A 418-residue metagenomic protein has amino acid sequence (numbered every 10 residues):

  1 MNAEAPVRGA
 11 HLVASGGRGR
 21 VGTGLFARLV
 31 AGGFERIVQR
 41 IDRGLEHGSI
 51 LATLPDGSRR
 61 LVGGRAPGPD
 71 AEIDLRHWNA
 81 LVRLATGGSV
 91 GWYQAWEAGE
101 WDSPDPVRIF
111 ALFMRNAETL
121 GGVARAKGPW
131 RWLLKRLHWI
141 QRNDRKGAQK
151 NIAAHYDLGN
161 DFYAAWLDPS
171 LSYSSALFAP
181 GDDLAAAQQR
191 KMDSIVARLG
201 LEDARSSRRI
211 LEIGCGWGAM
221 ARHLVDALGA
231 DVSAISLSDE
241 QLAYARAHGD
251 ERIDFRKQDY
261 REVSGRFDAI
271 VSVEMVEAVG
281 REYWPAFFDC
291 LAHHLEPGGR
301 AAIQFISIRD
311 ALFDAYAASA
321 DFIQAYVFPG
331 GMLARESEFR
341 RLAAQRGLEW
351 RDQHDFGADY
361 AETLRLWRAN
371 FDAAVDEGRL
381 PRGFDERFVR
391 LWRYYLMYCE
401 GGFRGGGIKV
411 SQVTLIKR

Functional and structural regions predicted by a protein language model:
M1-D182, A186-Q188, S194, L201: Feature captures hydrophobic
R205-G214: Conserved class I S-adenosyl-L-methionine
W217-L228: Conserved SAM-binding loop of SAM-dependent methyltransferases across substrates and taxa, primarily the Class I
D250-R261: Conserved SAM-binding strand-loop segment of SAM-dependent methyltransferases
R261-I270: A short acidic, Gly/Pro-enriched loop at the edge of an enzyme's catalytic core that lines a small-molecule cofactor
P285-P297: A short glycine-rich, Lys/Arg-flanked "PGG" loop and its adjoining helix->strand segment in the class I
G298-I306: Conserved beta-strand signature within the Rossmann-like core of class I S-adenosyl-L-methionine
S307-Q412, I416-R418: Substrate-binding/catalytic lobe of Class I Rossmann-like enzymes that use SAM or dcSAM, i.e., the mid-to-C-terminal
